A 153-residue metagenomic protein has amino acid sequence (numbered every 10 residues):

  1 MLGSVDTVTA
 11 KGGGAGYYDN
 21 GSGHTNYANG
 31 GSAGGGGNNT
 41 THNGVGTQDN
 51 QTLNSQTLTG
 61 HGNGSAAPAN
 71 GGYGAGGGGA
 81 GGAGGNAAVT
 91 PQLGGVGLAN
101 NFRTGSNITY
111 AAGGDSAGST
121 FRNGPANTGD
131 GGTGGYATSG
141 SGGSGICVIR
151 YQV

Functional and structural regions predicted by a protein language model:
M1-V153: Glycine-biased low-complexity/repetitive sequence motifs
